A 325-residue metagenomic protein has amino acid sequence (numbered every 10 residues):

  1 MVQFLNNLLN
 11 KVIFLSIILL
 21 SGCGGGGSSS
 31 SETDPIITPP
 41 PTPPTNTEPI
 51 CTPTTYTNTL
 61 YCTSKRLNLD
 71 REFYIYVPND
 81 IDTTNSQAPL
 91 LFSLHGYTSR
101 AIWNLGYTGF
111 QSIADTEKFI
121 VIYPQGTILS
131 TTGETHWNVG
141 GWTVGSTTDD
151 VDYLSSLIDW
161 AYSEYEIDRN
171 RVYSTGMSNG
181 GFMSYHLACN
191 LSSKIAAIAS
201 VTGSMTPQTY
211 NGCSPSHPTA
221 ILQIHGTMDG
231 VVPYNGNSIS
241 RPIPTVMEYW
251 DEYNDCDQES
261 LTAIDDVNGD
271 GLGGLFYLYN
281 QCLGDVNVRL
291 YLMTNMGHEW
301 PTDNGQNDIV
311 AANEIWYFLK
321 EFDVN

Functional and structural regions predicted by a protein language model:
V2-I13: Bacterial N-terminal signal peptides that target proteins for export
C23-L90, I102, T175-A199, G203-M205 (+7 more regions): A domain-start/cap signature at the N-terminus of enzymes
S64-I81, N85-Y173, M183-H186, N190 (+2 more regions): Serine-hydrolase catalytic machinery in alpha/beta-hydrolase-like enzymes
F92-L94, V201, M293: Alpha/beta-hydrolase
Q223-H225, D229: Short beta-strand/loop motif that positions the catalytic acidic residue of the alpha/beta-hydrolase fold
D229-V232, H298-E299: Acidic catalytic loop of the alpha/beta-hydrolase fold
N307-N325: Catalytic active-site module of serine/aspartate enzymes centered on a nucleophile-bearing elbow/loop
